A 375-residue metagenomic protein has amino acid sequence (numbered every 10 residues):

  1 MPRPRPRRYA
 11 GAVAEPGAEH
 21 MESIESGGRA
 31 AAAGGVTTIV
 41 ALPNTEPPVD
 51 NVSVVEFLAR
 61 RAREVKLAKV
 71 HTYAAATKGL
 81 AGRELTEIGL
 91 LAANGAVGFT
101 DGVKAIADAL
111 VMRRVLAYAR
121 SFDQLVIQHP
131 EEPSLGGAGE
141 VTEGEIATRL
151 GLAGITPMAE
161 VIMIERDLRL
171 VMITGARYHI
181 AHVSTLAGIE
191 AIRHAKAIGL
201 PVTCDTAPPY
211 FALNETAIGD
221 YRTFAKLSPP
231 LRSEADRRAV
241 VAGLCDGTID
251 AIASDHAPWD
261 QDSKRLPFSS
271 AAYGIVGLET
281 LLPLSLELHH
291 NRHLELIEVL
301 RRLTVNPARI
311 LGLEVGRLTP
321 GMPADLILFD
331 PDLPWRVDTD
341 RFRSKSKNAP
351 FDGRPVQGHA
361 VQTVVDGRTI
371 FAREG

Functional and structural regions predicted by a protein language model:
M1-E64: Metal-associated gating/positioning segment near the N- to mid-region
R3, V52-K69, A117-Q128, T280 (+1 more regions): Alpha-helix-loop-beta-strand connector modules within alpha/beta enzyme cores
Y9-E22, P43-T45, H71-E84, V103 (+1 more regions): Active-site mouth loops of central-metabolism enzymes
A31, G35, V70, F99 (+11 more regions): Divalent metal-coordination and catalytic microenvironments
V36-T38, A68, V97, D250: Short acidic/polar active-site loop segments enriched in Thr and Asp
R83-I252: Histidine/acidic residue-rich metal-binding segments in metalloenzymes
R149-R177, F224, C245-D246, D250-I252 (+1 more regions): His/Asp/Glu-enriched, well-ordered alpha-helical/loop segment that forms or immediately abuts the divalent-metal
P267-S270, P323-G375: C-terminal cap of metal-dependent C-N hydrolases
